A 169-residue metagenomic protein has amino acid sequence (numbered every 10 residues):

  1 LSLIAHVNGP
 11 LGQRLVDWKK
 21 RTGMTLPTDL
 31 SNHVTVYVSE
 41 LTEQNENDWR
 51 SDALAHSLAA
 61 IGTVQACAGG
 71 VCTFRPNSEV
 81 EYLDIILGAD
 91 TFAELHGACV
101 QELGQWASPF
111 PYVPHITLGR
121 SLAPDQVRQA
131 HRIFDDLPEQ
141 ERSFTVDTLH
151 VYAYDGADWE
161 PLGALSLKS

Functional and structural regions predicted by a protein language model:
L1-A66, G88-T145, W159-S169: Basic, often amphipathic N-terminal segments
A68-G70: A structural signal for short, hydrophobic beta-strand segments that form beta-sheets in beta-rich/all-beta domains
C72-Y82: Short, basic/glycine-rich phosphate-binding loops at helix/coil junctions that contact nucleotide phosphates
Y152: Active-site/acyl-donor-binding loops of N-acyltransferases
D155-A157: Solvent-exposed strand-loop boundary residues in beta-sheet-rich modules
